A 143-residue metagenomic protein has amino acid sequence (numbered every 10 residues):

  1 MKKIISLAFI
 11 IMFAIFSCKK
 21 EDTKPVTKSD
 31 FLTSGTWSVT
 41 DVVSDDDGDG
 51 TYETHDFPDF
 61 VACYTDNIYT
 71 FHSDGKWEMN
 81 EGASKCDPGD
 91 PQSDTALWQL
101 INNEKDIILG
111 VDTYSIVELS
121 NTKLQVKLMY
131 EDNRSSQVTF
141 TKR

Functional and structural regions predicted by a protein language model:
K2-A8: Sec-dependent signal peptide recognition, specifically the positively charged N-region followed immediately by
I10-M12: A cross-kingdom C-terminal cell-surface attachment/processing module
A14-S17: C-terminal motif of bacterial Sec signal peptides marking the signal peptidase cleavage site
K19-R143: Lipid interaction determinants
